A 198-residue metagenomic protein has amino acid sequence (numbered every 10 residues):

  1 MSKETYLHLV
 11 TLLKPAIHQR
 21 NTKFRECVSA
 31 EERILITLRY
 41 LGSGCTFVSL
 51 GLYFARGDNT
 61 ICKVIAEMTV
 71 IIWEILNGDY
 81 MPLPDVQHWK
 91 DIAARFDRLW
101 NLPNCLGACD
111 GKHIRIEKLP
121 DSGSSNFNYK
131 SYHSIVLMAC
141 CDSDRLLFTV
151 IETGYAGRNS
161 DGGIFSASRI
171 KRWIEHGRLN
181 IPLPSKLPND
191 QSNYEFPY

Functional and structural regions predicted by a protein language model:
M1-C27: Basic, low-complexity segments
S2, I36, L50: Short alpha-helical segments in extracytoplasmic peptidoglycan/chitin-binding modules and envelope-associated proteins
H8-L9, I36, I92: A structural signal for short hydrophobic/aromatic patches embedded in well-ordered alpha helices
K14-I17, G42-G51: Surface-exposed beta-strand-to-loop junctions that form interaction patches on eukaryotic regulatory domains
R25-E31, F127: Structural motif
A30-S43: Short, amphipathic alpha-helical "recognition" segments used to contact nucleic acids or chromatin
T46-Y198: Short, well-ordered secondary-structure "scaffold" segments embedded in the functional core of diverse domains
